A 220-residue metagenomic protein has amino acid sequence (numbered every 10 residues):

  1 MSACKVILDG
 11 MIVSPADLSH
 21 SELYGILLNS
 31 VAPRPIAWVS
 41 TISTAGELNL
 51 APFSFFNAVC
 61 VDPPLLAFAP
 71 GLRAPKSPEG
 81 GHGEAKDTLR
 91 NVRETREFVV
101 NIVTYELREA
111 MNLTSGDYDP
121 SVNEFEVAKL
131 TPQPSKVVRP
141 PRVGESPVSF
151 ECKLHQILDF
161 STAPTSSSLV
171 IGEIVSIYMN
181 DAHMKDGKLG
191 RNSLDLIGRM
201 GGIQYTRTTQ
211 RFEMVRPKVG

Functional and structural regions predicted by a protein language model:
S2-G220: Basic, polyanion-binding surface patches
